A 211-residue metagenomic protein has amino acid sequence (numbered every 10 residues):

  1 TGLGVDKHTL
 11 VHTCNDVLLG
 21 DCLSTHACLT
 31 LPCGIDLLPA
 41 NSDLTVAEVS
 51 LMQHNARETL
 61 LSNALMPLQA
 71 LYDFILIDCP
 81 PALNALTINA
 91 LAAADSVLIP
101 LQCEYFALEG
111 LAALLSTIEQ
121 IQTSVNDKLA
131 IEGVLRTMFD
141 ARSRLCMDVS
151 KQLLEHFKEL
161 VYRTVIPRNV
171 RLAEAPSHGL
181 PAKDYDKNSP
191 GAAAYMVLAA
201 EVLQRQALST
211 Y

Functional and structural regions predicted by a protein language model:
T1-Y211: P-loop NTP-binding core
